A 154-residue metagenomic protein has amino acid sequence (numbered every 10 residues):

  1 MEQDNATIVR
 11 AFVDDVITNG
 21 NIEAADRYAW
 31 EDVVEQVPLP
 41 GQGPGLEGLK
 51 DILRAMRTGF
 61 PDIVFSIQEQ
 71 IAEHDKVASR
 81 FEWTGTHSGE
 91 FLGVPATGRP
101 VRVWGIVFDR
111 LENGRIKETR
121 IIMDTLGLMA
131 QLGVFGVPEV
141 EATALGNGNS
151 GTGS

Functional and structural regions predicted by a protein language model:
M1-S154: C-terminal and inter-domain tail/linker signature
